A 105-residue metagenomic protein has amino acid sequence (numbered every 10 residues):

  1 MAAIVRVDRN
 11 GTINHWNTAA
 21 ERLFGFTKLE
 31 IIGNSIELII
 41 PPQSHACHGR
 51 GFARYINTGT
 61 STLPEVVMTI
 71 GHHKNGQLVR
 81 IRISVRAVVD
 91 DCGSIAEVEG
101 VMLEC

Functional and structural regions predicted by a protein language model:
A2-V5, G11: Short hydrophobic secondary-structure edge segments in sensory/regulatory modules of signaling proteins
N10-T12, R22: PAS/PAS-like sensory domains across diverse signaling proteins
T12-N14, L78, I95: Conserved hydrophobic beta-strand signature of PAS-family and PAS-like sensory domains
T18-I31, D91-C92: PAS/PAS-like sensory domain cap-loop motif
E30-A46: PAS-family sensory/regulatory domains
P42-Q77: Terminal output helix/cap of sensory domains in signal transduction proteins
I83-V98, E104-C105: Short loop/turn elements at sensory-signaling interfaces that couple input to output
